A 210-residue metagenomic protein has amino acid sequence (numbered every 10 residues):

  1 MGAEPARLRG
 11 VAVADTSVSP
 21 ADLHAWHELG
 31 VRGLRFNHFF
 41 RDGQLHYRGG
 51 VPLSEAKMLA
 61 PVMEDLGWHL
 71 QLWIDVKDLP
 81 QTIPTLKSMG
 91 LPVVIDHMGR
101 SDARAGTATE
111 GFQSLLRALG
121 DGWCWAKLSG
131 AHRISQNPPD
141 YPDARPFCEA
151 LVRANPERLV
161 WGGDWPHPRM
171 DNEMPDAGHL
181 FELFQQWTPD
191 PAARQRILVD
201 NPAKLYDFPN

Functional and structural regions predicted by a protein language model:
M1, G111, A177-H179: Glycine-rich, phosphate-binding/catalytic loops in enzymes
M1-K77, K127-A131: Active-site gating/metal-coordination segments in enzymes
G2-P5, E28, D65, S88 (+3 more regions): Secondary-structure boundary motif
A14, R35-H38, H97, N201 (+1 more regions): Residues at the C-termini of beta-strands that transition into short coil/loop
W26, L34, M63, H97 (+5 more regions): Conserved, mostly hydrophobic/aromatic
R48-W161: Catalytic pocket-lining loop regions of alpha/beta-barrel enzymes, especially the amidohydrolase/enolase/GH5 lineages
A150-R158, N172-N210: Mid-to-C-terminal alpha-helical segments outside catalytic/metal-binding sites
P168-M170: An amphipathic alpha-helical core segment
